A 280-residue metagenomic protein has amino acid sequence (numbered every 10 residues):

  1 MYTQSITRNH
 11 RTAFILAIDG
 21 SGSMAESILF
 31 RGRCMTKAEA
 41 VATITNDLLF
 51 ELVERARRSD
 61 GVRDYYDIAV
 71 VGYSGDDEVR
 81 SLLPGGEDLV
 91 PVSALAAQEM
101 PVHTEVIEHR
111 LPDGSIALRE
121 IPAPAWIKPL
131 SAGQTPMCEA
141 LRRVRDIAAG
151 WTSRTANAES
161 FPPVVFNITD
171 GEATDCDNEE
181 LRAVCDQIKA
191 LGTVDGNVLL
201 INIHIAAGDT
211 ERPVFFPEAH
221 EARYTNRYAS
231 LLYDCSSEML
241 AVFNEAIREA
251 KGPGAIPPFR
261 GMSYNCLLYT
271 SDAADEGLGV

Functional and structural regions predicted by a protein language model:
M1-K37, A149-A158: Acidic, polar low-complexity linker/tail segments
N9, C34-T45, P129-V144, D177: Phosphate/oxyanion-binding active-site loops and adjacent basic polyanion-contact surfaces
L16-S21, V41, V70, V144-R145 (+1 more regions): DG-centered beta-turn motif at the end of beta-strands
M24-Y65: …and closely analogous acidic/polar surface helices at protein-protein or active-site interfaces in A-domain-like
G61-A123, E211-A222: Short beta-strand-loop
A94-S160, V198-E211: Von Willebrand factor
P213-A250: Acidic, Ser/Thr-rich peripheral helices and adjacent loops at domain boundaries
Y269-E276: Conserved small/polar residues in nucleotide/adenosyl-binding loops
